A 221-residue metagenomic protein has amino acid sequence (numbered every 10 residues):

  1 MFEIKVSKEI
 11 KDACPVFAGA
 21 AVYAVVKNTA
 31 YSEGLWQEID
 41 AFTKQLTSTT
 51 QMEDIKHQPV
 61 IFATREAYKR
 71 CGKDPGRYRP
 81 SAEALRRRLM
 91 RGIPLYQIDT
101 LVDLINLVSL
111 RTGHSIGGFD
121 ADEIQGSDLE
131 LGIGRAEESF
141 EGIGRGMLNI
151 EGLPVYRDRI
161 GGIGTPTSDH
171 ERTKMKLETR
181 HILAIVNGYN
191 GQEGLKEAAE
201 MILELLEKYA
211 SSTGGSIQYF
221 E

Functional and structural regions predicted by a protein language model:
M1-E221: Charge-biased, low-complexity intrinsically disordered regions
